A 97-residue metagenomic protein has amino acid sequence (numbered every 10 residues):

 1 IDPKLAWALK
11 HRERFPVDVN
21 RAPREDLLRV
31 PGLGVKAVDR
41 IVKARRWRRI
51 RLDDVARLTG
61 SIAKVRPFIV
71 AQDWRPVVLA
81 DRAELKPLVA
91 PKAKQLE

Functional and structural regions predicted by a protein language model:
I1-L28, L52-E97: C-terminal extensions
A44-R45: Residue-level signature of tetratricopeptide-repeat
R49: Active-site acidic catalytic loop and adjacent metal/ATP-binding pocket of ATP-dependent phosphoryl transfer enzymes
